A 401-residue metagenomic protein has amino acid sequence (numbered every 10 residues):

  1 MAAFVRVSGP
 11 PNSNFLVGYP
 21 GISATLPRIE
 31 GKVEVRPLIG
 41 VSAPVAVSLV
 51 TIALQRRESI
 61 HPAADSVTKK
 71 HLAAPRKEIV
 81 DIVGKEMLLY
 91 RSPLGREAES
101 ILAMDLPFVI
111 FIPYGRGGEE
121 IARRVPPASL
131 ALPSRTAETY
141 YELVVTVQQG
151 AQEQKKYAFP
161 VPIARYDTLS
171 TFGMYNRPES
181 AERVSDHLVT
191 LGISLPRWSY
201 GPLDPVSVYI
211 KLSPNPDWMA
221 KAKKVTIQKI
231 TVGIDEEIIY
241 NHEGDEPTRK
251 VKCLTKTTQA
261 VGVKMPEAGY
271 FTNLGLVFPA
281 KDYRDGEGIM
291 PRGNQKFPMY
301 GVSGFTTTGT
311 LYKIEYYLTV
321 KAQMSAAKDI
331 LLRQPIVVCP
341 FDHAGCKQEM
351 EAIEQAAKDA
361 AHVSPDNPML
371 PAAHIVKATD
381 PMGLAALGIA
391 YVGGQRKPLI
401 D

Functional and structural regions predicted by a protein language model:
M1-K32, K70-Y90, I163-R197, G201-P205 (+1 more regions): Intrinsically disordered, low-complexity Ser/Thr/Pro-enriched regulatory regions of arrestins/alpha-arrestins
M1-V184: A surface-exposed loop-and-adjacent beta-strand signature within N-terminal beta-sandwich domains that mediate ligand
E34-S42, S213-A222: Short amphipathic, basic-aromatic surface patches that mediate peripheral association with negatively charged
A53-S59, P107-Y114, A122-G150, I210-L212 (+2 more regions): Internal, hydrophobic beta-strand segments that form the core of beta-sheet-rich folds
